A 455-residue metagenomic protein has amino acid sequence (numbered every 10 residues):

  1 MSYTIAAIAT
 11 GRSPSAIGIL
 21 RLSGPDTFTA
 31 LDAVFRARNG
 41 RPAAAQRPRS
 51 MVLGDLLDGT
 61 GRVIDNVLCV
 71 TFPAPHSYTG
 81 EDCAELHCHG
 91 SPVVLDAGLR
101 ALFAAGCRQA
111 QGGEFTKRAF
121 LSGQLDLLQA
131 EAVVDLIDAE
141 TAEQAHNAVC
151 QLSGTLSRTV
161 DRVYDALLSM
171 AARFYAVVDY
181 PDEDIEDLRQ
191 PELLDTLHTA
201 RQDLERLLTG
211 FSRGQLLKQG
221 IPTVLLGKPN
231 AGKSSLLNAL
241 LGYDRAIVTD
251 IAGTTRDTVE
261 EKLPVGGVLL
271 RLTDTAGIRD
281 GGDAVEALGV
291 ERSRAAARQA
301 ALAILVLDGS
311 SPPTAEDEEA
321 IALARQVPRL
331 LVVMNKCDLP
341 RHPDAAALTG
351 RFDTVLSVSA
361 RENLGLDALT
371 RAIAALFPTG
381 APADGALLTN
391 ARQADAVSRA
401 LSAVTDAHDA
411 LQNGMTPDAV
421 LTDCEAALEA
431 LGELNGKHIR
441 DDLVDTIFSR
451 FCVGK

Functional and structural regions predicted by a protein language model:
M1-H146, C150, G154, P328-L331: A glycine-rich (often HGG/GG-containing) alpha/beta subdomain
S2-S15, G54, Q144-P264, G281-D283 (+1 more regions): C-terminal-of-GTPase-core extension/linker across diverse P-loop GTPases
L22-S23, C88-G90, L240, T275 (+2 more regions): Glycine-rich, N-terminal phosphate-binding loop of Rossmann-like dinucleotide-binding domains
V52-P73, G253-G281, Q299: Switch I (G2) and immediately adjacent beta-strands of P-loop GTPase domains
R108, L269-R271, T354: Conserved beta-strand segments of alpha/beta enzyme cores
L270, L302, L331: Short, Asp-centered acidic motifs that coordinate Mg2+ and/or phosphate in catalytic or ligand-binding sites
L272, V306, V333: Generic enzyme active-site microenvironment
E286-S310: Inter-motif core of Ras-like GTPase G domains
